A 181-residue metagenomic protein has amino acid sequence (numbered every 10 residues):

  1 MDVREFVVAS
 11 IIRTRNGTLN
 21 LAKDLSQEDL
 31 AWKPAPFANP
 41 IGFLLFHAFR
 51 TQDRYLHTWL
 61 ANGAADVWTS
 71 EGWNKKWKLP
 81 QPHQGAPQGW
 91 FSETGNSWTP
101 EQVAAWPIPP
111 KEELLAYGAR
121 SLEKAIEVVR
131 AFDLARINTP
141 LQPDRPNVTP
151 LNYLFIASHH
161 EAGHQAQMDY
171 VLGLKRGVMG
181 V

Functional and structural regions predicted by a protein language model:
M1-E5, A9: N-terminal export signals and maturation junctions of secreted/periplasmic proteins
D2, P109, E113, T149: Short, conserved clusters of charged catalytic residues that mark active-site and nucleotide-handling motifs
V8-I12, N16-L19, D29-E93, E123 (+1 more regions): Short, contiguous alpha-helical
D24, H47-A48, A131: Conserved catalytic core of Hanks-type protein kinase domains
P80-R136, F155: Acidic/histidine-rich alpha-helical segments that form the ligand environment of transition-metal centers
